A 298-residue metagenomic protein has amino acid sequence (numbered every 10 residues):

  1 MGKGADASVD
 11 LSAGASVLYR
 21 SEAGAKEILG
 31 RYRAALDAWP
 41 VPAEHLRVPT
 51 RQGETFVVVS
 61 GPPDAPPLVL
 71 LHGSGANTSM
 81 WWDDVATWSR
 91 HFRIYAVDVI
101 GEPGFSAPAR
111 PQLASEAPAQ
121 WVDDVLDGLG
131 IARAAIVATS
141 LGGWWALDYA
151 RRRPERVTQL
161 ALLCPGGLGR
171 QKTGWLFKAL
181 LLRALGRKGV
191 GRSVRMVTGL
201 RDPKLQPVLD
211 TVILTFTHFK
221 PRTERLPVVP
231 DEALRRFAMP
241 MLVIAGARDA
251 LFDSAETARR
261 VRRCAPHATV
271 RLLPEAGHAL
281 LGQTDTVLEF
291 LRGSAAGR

Functional and structural regions predicted by a protein language model:
M1-P67, H91-F92, A132, R292-R298: Alpha/beta-hydrolase fold catalytic core
F56-G104: Conserved HGGG/HGGXW glycine-rich cap/lid loop of the alpha/beta-hydrolase fold
A96-V137: Active-site loop/oxyanion-hole signature of alpha/beta-hydrolase fold enzymes
W144-R152, V157-L185: Flexible "cap/lid" loop of the alpha/beta hydrolase fold
K204-E232, R236: Hydrophobic, aromatic-rich cap/lid helix
F237, V243-A245: Short beta-strand/loop motif that positions the catalytic acidic residue of the alpha/beta-hydrolase fold
R248-F252, H278: Acidic catalytic loop of the alpha/beta-hydrolase fold
A276-L288: Catalytic histidine-centered segment of alpha/beta-hydrolase-like enzymes
